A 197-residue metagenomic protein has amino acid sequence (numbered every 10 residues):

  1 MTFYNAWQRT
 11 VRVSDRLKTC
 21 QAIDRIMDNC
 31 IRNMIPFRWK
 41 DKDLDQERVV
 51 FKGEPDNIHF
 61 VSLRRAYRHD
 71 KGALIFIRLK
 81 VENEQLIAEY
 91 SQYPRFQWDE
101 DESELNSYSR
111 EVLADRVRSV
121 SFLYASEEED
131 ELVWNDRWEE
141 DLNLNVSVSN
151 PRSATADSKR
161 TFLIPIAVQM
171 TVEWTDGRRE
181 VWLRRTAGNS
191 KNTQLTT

Functional and structural regions predicted by a protein language model:
M1-T2: Alpha-helical hydrophobic helix detector
A6-Q97: Extracytoplasmic beta-strand-rich oligomerization domains located immediately C-terminal to a leader/signal peptide
L44, D70-G72, E104, D115 (+1 more regions): Short solvent-exposed loop/turn micro-motifs enriched in small/polar/acidic residues
P55, R110, L163-A167: A general secondary-structure signal for short beta-strands and their flanking turns/coil in non-transmembrane regions
K71-G72, F96-E104, N192-L195: A short, polar/proline- and glycine-enriched secondary-structure boundary/capping micro-motif
L74-F76, Y108-R110, R178-V181: Short, mixed charged/polar active-site loops that provide acid/base catalysis or chelate metal/phosphate cofactors
Q92-V120: An exposed acidic His-Trp-rich patch
S119-T197: Short linear sequence signals and composition-biased patches located at protein termini or domain-edge surfaces
